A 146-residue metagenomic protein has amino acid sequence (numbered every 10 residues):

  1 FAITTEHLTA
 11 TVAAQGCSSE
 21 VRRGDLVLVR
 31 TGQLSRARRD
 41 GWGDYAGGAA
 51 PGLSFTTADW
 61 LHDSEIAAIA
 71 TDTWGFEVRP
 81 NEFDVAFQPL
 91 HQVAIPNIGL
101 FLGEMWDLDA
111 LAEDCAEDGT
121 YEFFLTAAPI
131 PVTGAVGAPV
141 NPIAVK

Functional and structural regions predicted by a protein language model:
F1-K146: Active-/binding-site microenvironments in catalytic and ligand-binding cores
